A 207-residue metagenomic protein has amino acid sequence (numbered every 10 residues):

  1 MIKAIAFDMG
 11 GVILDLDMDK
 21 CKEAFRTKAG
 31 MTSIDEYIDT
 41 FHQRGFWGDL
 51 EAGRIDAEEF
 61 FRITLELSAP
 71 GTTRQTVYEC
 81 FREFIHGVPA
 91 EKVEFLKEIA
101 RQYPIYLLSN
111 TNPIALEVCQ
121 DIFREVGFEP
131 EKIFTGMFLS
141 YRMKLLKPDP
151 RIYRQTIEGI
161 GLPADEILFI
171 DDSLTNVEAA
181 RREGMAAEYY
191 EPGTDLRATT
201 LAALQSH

Functional and structural regions predicted by a protein language model:
M1-K3, N112-P113, Q120-H207: Asp-based, Mg2+/Mn2+-dependent phosphohydrolase catalytic module
I2-A90, R101, A115, A202 (+1 more regions): N-terminal helical cap/lid subdomain that shapes the substrate entry/recognition surface in HAD-like hydrolases
D8-G11, G53, I99, L107 (+2 more regions): Generic structural signal for small/hydrophobic residues in well-ordered secondary structure, especially within
V93-K97: Short amphipathic alpha-helical segments and helix-helix/interface helices
R101-Y103, I133-F134: Short, proline-enriched alpha-helix->beta-strand connector loops that line the catalytic pocket of alpha/beta-hydrolase
P104-Y106, A186: Proline-centered loop/turn at the N-terminus of a beta-strand
